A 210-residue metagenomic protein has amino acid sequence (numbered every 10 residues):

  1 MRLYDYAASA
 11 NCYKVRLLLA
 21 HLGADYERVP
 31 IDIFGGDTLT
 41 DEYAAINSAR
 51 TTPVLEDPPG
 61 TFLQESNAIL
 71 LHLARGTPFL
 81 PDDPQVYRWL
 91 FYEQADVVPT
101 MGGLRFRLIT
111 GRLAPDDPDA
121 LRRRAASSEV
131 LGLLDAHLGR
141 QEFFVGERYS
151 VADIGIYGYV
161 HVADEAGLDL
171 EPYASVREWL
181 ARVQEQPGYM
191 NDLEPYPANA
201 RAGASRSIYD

Functional and structural regions predicted by a protein language model:
M1-L121, D135, D210: GST-like domain detector, emphasizing the conserved glutathione-binding G-site in the N-terminal thioredoxin-like
R2-Y4, N11, A24, D41 (+8 more regions): Intrinsically disordered, low-complexity segments enriched in small/polar residues
Y13, G36, L180, A200-R201: Generic structural signal for helix capping and beta-alpha/helix-loop junctions
I33-F34, R177, P197: Conserved beta-strand edge residues that scaffold enzyme active sites
E93-G188, D192: GST-like fold's C-terminal all-alpha helical module
Y196-D210: Acidic/histidine-enriched, glycine/proline-rich intrinsically disordered or flexible terminal extensions
